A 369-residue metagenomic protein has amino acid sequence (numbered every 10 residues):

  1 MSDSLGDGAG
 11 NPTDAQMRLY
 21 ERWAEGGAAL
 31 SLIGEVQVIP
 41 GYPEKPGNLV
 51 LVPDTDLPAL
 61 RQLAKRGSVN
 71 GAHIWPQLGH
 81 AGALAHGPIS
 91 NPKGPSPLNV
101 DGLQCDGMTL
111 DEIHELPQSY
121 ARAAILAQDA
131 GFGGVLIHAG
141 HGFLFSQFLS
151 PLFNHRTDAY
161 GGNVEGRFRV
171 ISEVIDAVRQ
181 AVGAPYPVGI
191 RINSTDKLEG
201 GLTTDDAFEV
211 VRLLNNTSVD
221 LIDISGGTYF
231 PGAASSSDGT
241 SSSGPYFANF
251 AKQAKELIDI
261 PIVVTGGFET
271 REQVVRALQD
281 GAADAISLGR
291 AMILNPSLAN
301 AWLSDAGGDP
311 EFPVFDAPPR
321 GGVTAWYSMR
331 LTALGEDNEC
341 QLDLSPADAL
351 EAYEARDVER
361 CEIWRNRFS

Functional and structural regions predicted by a protein language model:
M1-S369: Flavin-dependent oxidoreductase catalytic cores
